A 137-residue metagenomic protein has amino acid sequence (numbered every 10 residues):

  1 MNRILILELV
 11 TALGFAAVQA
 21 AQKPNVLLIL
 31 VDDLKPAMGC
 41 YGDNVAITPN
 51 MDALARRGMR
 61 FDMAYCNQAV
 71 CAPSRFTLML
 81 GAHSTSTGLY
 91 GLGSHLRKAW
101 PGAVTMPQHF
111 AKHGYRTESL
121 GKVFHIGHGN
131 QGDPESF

Functional and structural regions predicted by a protein language model:
N2-I4, V18-F137: Formylglycine-dependent sulfatase
I4-A16: Bacterial N-terminal signal peptides
